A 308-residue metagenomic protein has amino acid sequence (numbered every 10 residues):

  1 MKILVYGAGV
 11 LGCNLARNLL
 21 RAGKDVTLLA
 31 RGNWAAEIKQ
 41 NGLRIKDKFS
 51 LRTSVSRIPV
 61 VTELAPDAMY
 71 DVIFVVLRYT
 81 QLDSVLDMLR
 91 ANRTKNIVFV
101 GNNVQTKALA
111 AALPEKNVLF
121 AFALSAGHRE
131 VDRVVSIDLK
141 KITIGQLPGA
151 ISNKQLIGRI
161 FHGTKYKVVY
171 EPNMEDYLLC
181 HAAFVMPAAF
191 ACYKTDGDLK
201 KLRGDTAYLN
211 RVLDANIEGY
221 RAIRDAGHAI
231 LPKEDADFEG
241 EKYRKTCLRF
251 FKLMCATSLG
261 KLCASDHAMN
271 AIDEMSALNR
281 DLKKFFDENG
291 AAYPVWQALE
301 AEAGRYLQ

Functional and structural regions predicted by a protein language model:
M1-L51: NAD(P)+-binding Rossmann beta1-loop-alpha1 motif at the extreme N-terminus of oxidoreductases
I3, D25-V26, I97, V118 (+1 more regions): Hydrophobic anchor at the start of a short beta-strand that flanks the dinucleotide cofactor-binding loop
L43-V60, V185: N-terminal glycine-rich dinucleotide-binding loop that anchors FAD/FMN and/or NAD(P) in oxidoreductases
R52-V135: Rossmann-like NAD(P)(H) cofactor-binding subdomain of soluble oxidoreductases
Q105-A183, P187: Rossmann-fold dinucleotide-binding core
R133-T143, Y193-R203, S258-M269: Helix-loop-beta segment of a Rossmann-like dinucleotide-binding subdomain
E175-R203, A207-Y220: Active-site-proximal catalytic alpha-helix in oxidoreductases
I217-Y220, R224-Q308: NAD(P)-dependent Rossmann-like dehydrogenase/reductase catalytic/cofactor-binding core
